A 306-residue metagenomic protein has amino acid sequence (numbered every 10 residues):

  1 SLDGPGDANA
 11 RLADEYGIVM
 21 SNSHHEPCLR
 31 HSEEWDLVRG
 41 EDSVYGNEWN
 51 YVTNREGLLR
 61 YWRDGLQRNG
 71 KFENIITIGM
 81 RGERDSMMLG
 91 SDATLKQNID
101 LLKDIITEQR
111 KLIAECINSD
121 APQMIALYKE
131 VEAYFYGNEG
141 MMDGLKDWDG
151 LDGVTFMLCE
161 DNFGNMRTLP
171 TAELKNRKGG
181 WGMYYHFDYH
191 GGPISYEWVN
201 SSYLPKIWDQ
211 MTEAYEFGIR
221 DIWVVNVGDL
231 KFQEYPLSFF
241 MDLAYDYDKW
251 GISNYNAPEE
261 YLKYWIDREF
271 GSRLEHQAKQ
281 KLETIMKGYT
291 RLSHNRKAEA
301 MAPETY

Functional and structural regions predicted by a protein language model:
S1-N54, W148-N165, A172-Y203, D209 (+1 more regions): Feature activates predominantly on carbohydrate-active enzymes
A10-E15, Y51-K178, K287-Y306: Gly/Pro-rich turn-and-neighbor structural signature
E48-V52, D92-L95, I99, Y196-L204 (+2 more regions): Hydrophobic alpha-helical scaffolding
N118-P122, R220-V225, H276-Q277: Acidic/polar loop patches that form or flank catalytic/metal-binding clefts of enzymes that bind anionic ligands
F156, A214, N226, W265: Conserved, mostly hydrophobic/aromatic
W198-V225, F239-W250: Catalytic-core region of carbohydrate-active enzymes that cleave or remodel glycosidic bonds
V227-Q280: Extended substrate-binding grooves/exosites of carbohydrate-active enzymes
E260-Y306: Catalytic domains of carbohydrate-active enzymes that cleave complex glycans
